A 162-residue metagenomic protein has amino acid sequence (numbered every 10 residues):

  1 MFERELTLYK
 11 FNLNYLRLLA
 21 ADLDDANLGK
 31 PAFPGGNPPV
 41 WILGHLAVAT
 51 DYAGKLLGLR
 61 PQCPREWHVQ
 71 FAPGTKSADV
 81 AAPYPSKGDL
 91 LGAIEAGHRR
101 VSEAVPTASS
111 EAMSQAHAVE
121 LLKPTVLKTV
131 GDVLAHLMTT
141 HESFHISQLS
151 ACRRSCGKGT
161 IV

Functional and structural regions predicted by a protein language model:
M1-E3: N-terminal export signals and maturation junctions of secreted/periplasmic proteins
L6-K10, R17, N27-T75, V119-V162: Short, contiguous alpha-helical
F11-N14, R99: Short, contiguous clusters of charged residues that form electrostatic/catalytic patches at enzyme active sites, used
A20, T50, H98-V105, I146: A structural signal for well-ordered alpha-helices, especially hydrophobic packing surfaces of coiled-coils
D22, I42-L46, T107: Conserved catalytic core of Hanks-type protein kinase domains
D24, S102-V105, S109, R153 (+1 more regions): Secondary-structure transition/hinge residues
T75-A116, V133-M138: Acidic/histidine-rich alpha-helical segments that form the ligand environment of transition-metal centers
